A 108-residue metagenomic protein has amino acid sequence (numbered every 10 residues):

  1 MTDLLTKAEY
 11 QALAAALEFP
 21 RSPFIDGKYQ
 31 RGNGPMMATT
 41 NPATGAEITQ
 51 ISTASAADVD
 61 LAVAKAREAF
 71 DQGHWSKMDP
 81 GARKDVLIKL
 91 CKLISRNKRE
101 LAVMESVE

Functional and structural regions predicted by a protein language model:
M1-I51, D85-K89: Terminal low-complexity tails and localization/encapsulation signals of metabolic enzymes
I48-E108: Glycine-rich loop-to-alpha-helix module at the N-terminal edge of alpha/beta enzyme cores
